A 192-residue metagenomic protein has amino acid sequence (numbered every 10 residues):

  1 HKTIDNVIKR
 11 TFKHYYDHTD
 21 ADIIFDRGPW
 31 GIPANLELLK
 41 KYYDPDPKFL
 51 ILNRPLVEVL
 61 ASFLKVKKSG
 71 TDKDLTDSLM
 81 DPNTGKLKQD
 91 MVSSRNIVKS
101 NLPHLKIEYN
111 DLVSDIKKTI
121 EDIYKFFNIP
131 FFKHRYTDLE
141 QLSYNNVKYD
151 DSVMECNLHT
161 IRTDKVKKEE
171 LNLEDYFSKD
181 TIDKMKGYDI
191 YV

Functional and structural regions predicted by a protein language model:
H1-N35, Y42, L158, R162-K167 (+2 more regions): PAPS-dependent sulfation machinery
K2, N6, G85, K117-K118 (+2 more regions): Generic alpha-helical secondary structure signal
V7, T11, N35, D90-R95 (+3 more regions): Alpha-helical packing segments of well-folded alpha/beta enzyme cores
H18-H134, V147-E155: PAPS-dependent sulfotransferase catalytic domain
L64-K67, K99, K125-V192: PAPS-dependent sulfotransferases, especially Golgi type II membrane carbohydrate sulfotransferases
